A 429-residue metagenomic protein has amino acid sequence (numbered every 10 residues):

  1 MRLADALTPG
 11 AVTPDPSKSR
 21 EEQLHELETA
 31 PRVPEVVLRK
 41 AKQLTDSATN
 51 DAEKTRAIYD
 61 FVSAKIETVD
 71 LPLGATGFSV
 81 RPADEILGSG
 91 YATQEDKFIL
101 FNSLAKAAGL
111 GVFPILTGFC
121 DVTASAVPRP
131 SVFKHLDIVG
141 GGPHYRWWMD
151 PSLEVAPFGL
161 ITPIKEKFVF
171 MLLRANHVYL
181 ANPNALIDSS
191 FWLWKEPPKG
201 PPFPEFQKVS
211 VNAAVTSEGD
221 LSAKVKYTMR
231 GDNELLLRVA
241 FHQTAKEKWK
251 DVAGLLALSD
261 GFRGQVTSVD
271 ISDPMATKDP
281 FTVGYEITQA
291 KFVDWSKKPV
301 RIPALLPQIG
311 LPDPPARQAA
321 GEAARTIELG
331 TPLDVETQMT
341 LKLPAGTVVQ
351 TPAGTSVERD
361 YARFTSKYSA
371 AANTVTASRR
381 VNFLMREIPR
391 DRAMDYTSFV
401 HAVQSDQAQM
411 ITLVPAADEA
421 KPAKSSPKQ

Functional and structural regions predicted by a protein language model:
M1-Q429: A sensor for short, sequence-defined functional sites
